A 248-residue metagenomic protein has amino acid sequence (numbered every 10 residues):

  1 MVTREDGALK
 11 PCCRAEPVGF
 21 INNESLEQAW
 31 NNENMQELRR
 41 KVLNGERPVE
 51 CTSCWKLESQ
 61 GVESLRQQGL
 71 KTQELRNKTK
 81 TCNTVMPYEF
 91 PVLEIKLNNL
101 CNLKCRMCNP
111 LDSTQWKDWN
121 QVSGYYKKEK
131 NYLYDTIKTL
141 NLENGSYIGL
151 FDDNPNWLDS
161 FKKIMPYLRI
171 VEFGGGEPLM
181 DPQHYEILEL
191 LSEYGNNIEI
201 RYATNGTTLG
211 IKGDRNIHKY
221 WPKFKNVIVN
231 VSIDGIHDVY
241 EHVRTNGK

Functional and structural regions predicted by a protein language model:
M1-L70, E74-L75, T79: Accessory C-terminal segments flanking Radical SAM cores
E5-G7, L26, L97, C101-N102 (+2 more regions): Generic structural signal for small/hydrophobic residues in well-ordered secondary structure, especially within
N44-P48, I95, N99-N102: Processing junctions and N-termini across compartments
E46-P91, Q121-K163: Non-catalytic membrane-proximal stalk/linker segments that position and tether the catalytic domains
T52-S53, L103-M107: C-type cytochrome heme c attachment motif
W55-S59, C108-T114: Detector for the c-type heme attachment site
F90-L100, L111-D153, P166-D181, Y194-K212 (+1 more regions): Core AdoMet radical
L158-I164, L188-E193, I217-P222: Leucine-rich repeat
